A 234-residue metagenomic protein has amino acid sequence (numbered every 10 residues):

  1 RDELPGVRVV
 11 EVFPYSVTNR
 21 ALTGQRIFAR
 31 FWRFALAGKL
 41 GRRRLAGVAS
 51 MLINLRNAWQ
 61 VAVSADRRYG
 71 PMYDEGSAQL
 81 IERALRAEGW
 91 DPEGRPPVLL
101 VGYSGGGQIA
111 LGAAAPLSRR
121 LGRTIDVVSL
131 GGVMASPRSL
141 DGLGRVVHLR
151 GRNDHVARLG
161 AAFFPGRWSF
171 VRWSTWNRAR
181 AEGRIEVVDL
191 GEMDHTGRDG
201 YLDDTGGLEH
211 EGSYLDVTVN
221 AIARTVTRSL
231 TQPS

Functional and structural regions predicted by a protein language model:
R1-G94, D204-G212: Active-site catalytic motif of lipid deacylating hydrolases and related acyltransferases
V7, G94-P97, R123, G144: Short coil/turn segments at beta-strand junctions that form active-site/ligand-binding loops
V10, V128, R145-L149: Hydrophobic/aromatic beta-strand patches that form the interior of the parallel beta-sheet core in alpha/beta enzyme
V101-G106, A110: Gly/Ala-rich beta-loop-alpha elbow adjacent to hydrolase catalytic centers
L111-S118: Short glycine-enriched nucleophile-adjacent loop and the immediately C-terminal alpha-helix near the catalytic center
V128-A135, G151-H155: Active-site nucleophile loop of the alpha/beta-hydrolase fold
D141-P233: Lipolytic serine-hydrolase domain surface
